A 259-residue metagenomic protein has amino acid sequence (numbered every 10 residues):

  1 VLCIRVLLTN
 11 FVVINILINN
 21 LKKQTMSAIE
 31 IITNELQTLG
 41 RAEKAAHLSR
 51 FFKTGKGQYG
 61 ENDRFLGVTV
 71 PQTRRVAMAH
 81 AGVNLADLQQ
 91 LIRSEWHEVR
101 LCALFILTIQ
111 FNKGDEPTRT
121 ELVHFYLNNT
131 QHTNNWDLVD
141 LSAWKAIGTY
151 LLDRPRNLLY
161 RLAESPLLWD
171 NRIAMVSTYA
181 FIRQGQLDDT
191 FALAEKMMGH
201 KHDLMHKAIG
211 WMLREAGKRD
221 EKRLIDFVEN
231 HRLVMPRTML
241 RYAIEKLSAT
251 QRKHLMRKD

Functional and structural regions predicted by a protein language model:
N10-F11, I16, T25-D259: Alpha-helical scaffold domains
